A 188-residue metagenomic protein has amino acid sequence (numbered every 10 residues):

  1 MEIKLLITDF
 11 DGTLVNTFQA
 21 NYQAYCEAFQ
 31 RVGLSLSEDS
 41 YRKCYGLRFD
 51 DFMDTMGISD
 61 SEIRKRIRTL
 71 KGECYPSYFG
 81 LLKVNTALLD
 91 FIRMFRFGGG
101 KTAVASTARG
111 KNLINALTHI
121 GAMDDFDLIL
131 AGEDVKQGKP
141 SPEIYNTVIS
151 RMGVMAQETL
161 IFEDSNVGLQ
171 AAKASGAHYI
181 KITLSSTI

Functional and structural regions predicted by a protein language model:
M1-K4, L89, R93-R96, R109-I188: Asp-based, Mg2+/Mn2+-dependent phosphohydrolase catalytic module
M1-R42, A174-S175: Active-site neighborhood of HAD-like aspartate-dependent phosphohydrolases
T13, S106-A108: Conserved phosphate-coupling serine/threonine residues in phosphotransfer and NTP-handling enzymes
A20, C44-R48, L70, K83-A87 (+3 more regions): Short beta->alpha linker loops
A28, R48-S61, A116, V148-I149: Helix-loop "lid/cap" segments that line or gate small-molecule binding pockets
L34-L36, I58, A122, G153-V154: Helix N-cap/coil-helix junction residues
S35, K101, H178: Residue-level detector of anion-binding/catalytic polar loops
D54-R93, G98-G100: Metal-dependent phosphoesterase signature
